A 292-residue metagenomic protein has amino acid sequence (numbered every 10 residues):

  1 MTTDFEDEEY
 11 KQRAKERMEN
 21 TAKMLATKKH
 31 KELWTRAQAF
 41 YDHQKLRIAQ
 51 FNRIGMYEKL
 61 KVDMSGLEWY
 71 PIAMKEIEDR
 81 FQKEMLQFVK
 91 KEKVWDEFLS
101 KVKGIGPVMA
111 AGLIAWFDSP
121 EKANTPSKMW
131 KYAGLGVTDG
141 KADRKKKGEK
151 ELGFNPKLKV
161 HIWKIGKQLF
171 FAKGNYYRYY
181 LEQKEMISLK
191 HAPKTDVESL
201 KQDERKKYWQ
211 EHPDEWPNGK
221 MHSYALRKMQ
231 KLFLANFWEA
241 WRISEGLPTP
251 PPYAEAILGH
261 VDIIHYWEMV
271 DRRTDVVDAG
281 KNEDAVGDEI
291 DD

Functional and structural regions predicted by a protein language model:
T2-K91: Long, charge-rich intrinsically disordered scaffolds of nucleic-acid metabolism proteins
K28-K31, T35-Q38, A73, K101-V102 (+6 more regions): Conserved aromatic-histidine-acidic binding/catalytic patches
E32-N52, A111-W116, V160-Q168, R227-R242: Short, hydrophobic/amphipathic alpha-helical patches that form generic packing surfaces within helical domains
N52, M56, K122-P126, R242-G246: Short, solvent-exposed secondary-structure capping/transition elements
D79, G104-P107, A123, R227: Conserved structured core elements
Q87-K101, W267, D271: Long, contiguous secondary-structure blocks with strong helical propensity
V94-E121, K128-D143: Helix-hairpin-helix
A133-D292: A basic, often C-terminal nucleic-acid-binding module that engages the phosphate backbone, implemented in DNA
